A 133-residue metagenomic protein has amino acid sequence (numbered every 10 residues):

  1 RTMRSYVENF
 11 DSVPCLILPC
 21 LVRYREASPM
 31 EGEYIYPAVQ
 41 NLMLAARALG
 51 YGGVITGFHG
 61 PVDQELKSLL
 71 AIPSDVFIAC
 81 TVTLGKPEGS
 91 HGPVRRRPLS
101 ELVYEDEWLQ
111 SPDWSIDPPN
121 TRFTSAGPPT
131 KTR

Functional and structural regions predicted by a protein language model:
R1-I35: Glycine/small-residue-rich phosphate/adenosyl-binding loop
T2-R4, L66-L69, S90: Glycine-rich, charged/polar anion/phosphate-binding loops that engage phosphate groups from diverse ligands
L21, G57-F58, K86: Short secondary-structure boundary segments
P29-M30, Y51-Q64: GST superfamily/GST-like fold recognition
L44-A48: Short hydrophobic alpha-helices that are characteristic scaffold elements of the AMP-binding
K67-A79: Short, electropositive alpha-helical surface patch
A79-R133: C-terminal helix-cap and adjacent tail motif
